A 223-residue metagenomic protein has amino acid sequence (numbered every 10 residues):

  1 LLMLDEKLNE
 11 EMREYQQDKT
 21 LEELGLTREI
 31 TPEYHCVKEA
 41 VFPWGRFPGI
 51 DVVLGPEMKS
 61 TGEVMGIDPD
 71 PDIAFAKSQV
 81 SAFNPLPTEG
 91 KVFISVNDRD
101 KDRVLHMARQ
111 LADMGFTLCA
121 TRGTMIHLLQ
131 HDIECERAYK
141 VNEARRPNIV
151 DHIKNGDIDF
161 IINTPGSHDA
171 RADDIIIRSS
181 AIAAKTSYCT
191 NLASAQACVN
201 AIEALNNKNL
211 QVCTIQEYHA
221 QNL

Functional and structural regions predicted by a protein language model:
L1-C189, A195-C198, N207-K208, C213-L223: ATP-dependent carboxylate/acyl-activation modules
I202-E203: Histidine/acidic-residue-rich catalytic or RNA/ligand-binding cores of hydrolases and nuclease-related proteins
